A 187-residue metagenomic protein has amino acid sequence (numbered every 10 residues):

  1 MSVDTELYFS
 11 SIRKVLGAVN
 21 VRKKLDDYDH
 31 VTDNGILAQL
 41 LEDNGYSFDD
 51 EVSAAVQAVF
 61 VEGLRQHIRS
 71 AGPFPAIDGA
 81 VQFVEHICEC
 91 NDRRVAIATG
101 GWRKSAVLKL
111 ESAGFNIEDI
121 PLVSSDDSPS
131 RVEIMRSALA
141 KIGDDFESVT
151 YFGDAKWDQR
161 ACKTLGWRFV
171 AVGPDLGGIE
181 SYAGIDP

Functional and structural regions predicted by a protein language model:
M1-D26, D43: Active-site neighborhood of HAD-like aspartate-dependent phosphohydrolases
M1-D4, P73-A76, D127-I134: Phosphate/oxyanion-binding active-site loops and adjacent basic polyanion-contact surfaces
T5-F9, D33-N34, A38, Q57 (+3 more regions): An amphipathic alpha-helix signature
T5-Y8, K14, S47-V52, V59-G63: N-terminal glycine/serine-rich phosphate-binding loop of ATP-dependent small-molecule kinases, especially carbohydrate
S47-E51, E85-H86, K104-P187: Asp-based, Mg2+/Mn2+-dependent phosphohydrolase catalytic module
A58-H67, G114-I117: Short, basic/glycine-rich phosphate-binding loops at helix/coil junctions that contact nucleotide phosphates
R65-I97: Short, acidic loop-to-helix structural element flanking the phosphoryl-transfer center in phosphate-processing enzymes
T99-G101: Conserved phosphate-coupling serine/threonine residues in phosphotransfer and NTP-handling enzymes
